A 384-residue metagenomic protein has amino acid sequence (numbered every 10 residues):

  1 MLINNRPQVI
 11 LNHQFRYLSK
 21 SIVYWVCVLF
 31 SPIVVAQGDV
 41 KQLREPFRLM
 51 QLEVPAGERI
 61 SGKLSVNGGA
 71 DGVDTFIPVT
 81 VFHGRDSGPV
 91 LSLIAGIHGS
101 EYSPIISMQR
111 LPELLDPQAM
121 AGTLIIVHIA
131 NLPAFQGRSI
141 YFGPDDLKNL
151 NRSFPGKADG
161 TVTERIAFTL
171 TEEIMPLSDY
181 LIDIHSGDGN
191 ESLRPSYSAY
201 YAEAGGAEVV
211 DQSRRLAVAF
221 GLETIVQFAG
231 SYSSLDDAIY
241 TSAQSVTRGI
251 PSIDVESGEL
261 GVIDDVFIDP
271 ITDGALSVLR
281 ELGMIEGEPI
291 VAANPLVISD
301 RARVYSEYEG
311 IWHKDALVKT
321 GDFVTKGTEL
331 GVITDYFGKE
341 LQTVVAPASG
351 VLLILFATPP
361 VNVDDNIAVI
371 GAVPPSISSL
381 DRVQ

Functional and structural regions predicted by a protein language model:
L2-R6, H13-F15, A36-Q384: Structured catalytic-domain cores with a bias toward divalent-metal coordination
S19-V28: Sec-dependent signal peptide recognition, specifically the positively charged N-region followed immediately by
S31-I33: N-terminal signal peptide c-region/cleavage motif recognized by signal peptidases
